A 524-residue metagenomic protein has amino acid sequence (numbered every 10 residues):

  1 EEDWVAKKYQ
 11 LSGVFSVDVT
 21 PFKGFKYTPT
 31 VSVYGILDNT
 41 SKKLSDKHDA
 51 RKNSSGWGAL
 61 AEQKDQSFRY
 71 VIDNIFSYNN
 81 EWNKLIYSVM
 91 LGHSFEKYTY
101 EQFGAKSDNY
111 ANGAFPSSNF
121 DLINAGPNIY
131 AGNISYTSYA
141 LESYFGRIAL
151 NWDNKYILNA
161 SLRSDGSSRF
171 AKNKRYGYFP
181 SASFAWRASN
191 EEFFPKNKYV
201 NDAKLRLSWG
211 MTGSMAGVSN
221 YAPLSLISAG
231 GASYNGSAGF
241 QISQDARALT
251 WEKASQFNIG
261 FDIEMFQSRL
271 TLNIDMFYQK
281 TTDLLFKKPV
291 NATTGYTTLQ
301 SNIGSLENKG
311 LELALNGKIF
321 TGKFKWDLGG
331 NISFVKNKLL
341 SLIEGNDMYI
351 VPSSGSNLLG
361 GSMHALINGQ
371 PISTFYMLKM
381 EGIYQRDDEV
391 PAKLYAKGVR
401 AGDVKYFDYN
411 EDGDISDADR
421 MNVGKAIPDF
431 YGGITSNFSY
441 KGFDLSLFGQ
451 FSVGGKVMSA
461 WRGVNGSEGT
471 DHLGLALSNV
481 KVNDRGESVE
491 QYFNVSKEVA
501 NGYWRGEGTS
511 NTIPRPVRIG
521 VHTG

Functional and structural regions predicted by a protein language model:
E1-L44, S55-N368, K441, N511-G524: Extracellular/periplasmic, surface-exposed regions of secreted and cell-surface proteins
L44-D46, K106-Y110, G345-N346, Q450-V453 (+1 more regions): Short Gly/aromatic-enriched secondary-structure transition segments
S54, P180, F184, A188 (+1 more regions): Long amphipathic alpha-helical scaffold regions
F103-D108, S301, F320-G424, G466 (+1 more regions): Conserved small-residue
S167, V399-A401, S452-G524: Extracytoplasmic gating/loop element in the C-terminal half of outer-membrane beta-barrel translocons and assembly
G260, D275-Y278, D419, L447-V453: Active-site proximal loops enriched in glycine and acidic residues that flank catalytic Cys/His/Asp and coordinate
D327, K425-S452, P514-G524: Conserved C-terminal beta-signal and adjacent last beta-strands/turns of outer-membrane beta-barrel proteins
